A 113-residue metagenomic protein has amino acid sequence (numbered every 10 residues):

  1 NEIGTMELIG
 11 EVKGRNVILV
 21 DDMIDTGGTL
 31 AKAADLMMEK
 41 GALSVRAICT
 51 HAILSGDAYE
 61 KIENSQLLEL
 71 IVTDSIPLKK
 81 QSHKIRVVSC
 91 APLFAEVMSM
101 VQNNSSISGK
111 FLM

Functional and structural regions predicted by a protein language model:
N1-M113: PRPP-associated nucleotide enzymes
